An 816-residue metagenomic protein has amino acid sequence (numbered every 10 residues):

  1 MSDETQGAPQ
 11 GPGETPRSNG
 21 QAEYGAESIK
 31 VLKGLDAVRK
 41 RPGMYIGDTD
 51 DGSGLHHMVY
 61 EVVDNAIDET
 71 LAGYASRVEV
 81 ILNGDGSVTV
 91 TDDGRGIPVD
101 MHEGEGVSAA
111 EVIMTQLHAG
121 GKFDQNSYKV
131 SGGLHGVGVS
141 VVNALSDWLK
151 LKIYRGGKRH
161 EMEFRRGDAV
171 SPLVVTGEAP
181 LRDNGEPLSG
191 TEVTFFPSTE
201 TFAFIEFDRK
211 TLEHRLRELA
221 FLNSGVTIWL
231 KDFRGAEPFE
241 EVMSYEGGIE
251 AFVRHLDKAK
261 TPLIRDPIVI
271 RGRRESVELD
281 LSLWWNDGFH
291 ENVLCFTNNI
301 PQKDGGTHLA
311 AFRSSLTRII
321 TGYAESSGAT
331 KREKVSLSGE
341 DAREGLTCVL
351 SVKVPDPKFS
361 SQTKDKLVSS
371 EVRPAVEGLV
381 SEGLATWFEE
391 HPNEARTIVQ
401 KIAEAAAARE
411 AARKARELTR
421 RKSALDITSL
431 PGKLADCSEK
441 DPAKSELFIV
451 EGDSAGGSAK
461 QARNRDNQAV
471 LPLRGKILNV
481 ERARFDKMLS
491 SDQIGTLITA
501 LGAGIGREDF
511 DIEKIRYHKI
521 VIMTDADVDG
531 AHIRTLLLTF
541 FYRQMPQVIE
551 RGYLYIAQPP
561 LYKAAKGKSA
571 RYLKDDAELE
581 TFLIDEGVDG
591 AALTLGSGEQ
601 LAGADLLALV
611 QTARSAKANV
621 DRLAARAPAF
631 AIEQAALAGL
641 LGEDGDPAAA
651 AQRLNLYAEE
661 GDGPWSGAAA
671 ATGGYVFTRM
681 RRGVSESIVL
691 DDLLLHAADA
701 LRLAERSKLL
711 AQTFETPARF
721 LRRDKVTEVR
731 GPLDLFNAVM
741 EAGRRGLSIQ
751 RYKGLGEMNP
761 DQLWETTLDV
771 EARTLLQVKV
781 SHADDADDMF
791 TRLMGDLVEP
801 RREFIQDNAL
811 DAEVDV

Functional and structural regions predicted by a protein language model:
S2-V816: Conserved phosphate-chemistry cores used by DNA topoisomerases
